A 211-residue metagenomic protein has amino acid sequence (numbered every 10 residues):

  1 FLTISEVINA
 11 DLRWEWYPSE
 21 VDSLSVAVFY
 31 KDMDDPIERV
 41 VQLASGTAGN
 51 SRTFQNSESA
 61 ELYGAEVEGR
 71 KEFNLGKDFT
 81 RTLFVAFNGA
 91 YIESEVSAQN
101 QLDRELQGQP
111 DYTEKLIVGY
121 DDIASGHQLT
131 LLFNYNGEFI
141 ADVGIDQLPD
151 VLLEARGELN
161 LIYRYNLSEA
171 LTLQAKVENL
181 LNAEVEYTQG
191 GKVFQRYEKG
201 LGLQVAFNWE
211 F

Functional and structural regions predicted by a protein language model:
F1-T3, E58, D150-L152, F194: Outer-membrane beta-barrel proteins
L2-P18, S23, F29, Y63: Outer-membrane beta-barrel transmembrane strands
E6-A10, S59-A65, G108-E114, A155-L159 (+1 more regions): Residues that define the transmembrane beta-barrel architecture of outer-membrane proteins
L12-W16, V67-K71, F87, L116-Y120 (+3 more regions): Residues on the lipid-exposed face of transmembrane beta-strands in outer-membrane beta-barrel proteins
S23-M33, G49-I140, L181: Gram-negative outer-membrane beta-barrel transporters
D34, Y135-V143, Y163-F211: C-terminal beta-signal and adjacent terminal beta-strands/loops of Gram-negative outer-membrane beta-barrel proteins
V40-N50, A98-G108, D146-V151, E186-E198: Flexible, surface-exposed loop regions and adjacent strand-edge segments of Gram-negative outer-membrane beta-barrel
D146-L153, L159-R164, L171: Short, glycine/charged-rich beta-strand-loop motifs at protein surfaces that mediate ligand recognition and catalysis
